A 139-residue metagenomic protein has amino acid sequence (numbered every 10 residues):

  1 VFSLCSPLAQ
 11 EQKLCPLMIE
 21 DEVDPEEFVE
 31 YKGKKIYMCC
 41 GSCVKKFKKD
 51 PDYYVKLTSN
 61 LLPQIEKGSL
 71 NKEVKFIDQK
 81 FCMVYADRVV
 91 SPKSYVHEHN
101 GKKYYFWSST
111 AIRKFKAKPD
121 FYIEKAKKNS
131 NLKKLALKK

Functional and structural regions predicted by a protein language model:
V1-S3: Bacterial N-terminal signal peptides
C5-K139: Intrinsically disordered, low-complexity terminal tails/loops enriched in metal-binding residues
